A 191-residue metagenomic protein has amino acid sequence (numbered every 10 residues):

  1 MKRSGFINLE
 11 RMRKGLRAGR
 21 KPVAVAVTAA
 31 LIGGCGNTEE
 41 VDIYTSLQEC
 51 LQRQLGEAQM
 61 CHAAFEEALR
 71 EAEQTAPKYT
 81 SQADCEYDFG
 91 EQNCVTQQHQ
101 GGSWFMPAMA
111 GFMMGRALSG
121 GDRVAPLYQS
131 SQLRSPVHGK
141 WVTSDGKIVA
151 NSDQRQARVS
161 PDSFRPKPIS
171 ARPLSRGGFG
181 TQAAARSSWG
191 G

Functional and structural regions predicted by a protein language model:
K2-T28, G36-G191: Low-complexity, glycine/proline/serine-enriched intrinsically disordered segments
